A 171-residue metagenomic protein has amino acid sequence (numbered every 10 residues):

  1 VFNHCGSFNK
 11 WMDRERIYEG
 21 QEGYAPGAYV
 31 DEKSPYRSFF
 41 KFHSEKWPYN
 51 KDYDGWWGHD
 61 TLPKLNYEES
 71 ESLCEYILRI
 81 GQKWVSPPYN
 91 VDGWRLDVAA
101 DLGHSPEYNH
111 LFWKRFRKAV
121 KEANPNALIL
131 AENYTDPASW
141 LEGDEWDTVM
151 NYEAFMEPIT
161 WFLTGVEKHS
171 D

Functional and structural regions predicted by a protein language model:
V1-D171: Active-site and adjacent substrate-binding regions of carbohydrate-active enzymes
